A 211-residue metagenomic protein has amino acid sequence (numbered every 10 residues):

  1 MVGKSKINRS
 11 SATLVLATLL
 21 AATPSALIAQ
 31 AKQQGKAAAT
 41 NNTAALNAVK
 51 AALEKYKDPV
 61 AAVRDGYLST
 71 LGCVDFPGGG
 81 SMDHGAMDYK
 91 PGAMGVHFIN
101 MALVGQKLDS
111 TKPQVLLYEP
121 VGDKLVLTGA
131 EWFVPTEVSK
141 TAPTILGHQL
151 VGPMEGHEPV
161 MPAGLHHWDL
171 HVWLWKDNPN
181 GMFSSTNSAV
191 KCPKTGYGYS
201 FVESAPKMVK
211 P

Functional and structural regions predicted by a protein language model:
M1-G3, Q30: Initiator methionine at the very start of the polypeptide chain
G3-L14: Bacterial N-terminal signal peptides that target proteins for export
T13-T23: Bacterial N-terminal signal peptides
T23-P24, K57: Short, flexible coil/linker elements and helix-boundary hinge sites characteristic of intrinsically disordered
S25-A29: Sec/Tat signal peptide C-region and signal peptidase I cleavage site
K32-L116, P120-P211: Primary mode marks residue(s) on the alpha4-beta5-alpha5 output face of response regulator receiver
